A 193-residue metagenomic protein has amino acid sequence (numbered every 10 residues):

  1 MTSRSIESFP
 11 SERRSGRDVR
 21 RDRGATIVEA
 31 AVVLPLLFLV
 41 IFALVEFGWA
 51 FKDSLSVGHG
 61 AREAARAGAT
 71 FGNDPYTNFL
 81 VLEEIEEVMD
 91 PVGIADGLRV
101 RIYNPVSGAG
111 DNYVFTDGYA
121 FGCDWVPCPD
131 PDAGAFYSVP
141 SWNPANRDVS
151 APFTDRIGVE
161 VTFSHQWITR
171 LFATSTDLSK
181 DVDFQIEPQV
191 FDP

Functional and structural regions predicted by a protein language model:
T2-D90: Alpha-helical assembly-interface signal, strongest on the long, hydrophobic N-terminal helix that forms
T2-R4, T162, Q166-P193: Low-complexity, S/T/G/P-rich flexible repeat/linker segments used as non-globular hinges and stalks within
S8-R17, Y103-G110, I186-F191: Intrinsic low-complexity, intrinsically disordered segments enriched in polar/basic residues
E12, L37, P129-P131, V190: Intrinsically disordered, low-complexity segments enriched in proline/serine/threonine
D22, P152-T154, D177: A generic fold-level signal
A50, S150-P152, L171: Aromatic-acidic/polar surface patches that form glycan- and anion
R66-E160: Short amphipathic secondary-structure patches
